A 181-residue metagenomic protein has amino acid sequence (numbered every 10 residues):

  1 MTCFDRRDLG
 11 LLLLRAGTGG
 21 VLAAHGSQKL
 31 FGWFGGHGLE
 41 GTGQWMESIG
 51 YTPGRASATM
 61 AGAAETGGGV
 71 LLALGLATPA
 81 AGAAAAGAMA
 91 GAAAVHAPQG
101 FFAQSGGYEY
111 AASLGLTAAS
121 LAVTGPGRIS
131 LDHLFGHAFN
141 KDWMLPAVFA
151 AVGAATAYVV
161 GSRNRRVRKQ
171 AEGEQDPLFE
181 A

Functional and structural regions predicted by a protein language model:
M1-K29, T78-A181: Extended, low-polarity transmembrane helix blocks
V21, S27-A61: Solvent-exposed, well-ordered loop and adjacent helix/strand elements within mature globular domains that form
G26, G69-V70: Glycine- and acidic-residue-biased ligand/ion/polar-headgroup-sensing regions
F34, G75-T78: Short coil/turn residues that cap or connect secondary-structure elements
Q44, A61, G75, A85-A88: Internal, well-ordered alpha-helical scaffold/interface segments that support domain packing or protein-protein contacts
R55-T59, L71, G75, G91-Q99: Membrane-helix exit/interface motif
A56-G68, A83: Hydrophobic alpha-helical transmembrane segments
